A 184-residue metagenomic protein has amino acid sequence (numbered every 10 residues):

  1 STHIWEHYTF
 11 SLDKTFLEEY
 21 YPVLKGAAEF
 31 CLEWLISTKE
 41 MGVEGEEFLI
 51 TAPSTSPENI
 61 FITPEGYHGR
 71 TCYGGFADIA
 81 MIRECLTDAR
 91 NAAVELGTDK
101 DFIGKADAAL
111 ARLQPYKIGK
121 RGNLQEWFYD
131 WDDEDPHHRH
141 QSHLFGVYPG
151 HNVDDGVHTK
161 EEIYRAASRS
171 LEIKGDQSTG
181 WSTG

Functional and structural regions predicted by a protein language model:
S1-F10, K14-P22, G75-G184: Active-site core of glycosidic bond-cleaving carbohydrate-active enzymes
G26, F30-A92: Acidic/histidine-rich catalytic neighborhood
